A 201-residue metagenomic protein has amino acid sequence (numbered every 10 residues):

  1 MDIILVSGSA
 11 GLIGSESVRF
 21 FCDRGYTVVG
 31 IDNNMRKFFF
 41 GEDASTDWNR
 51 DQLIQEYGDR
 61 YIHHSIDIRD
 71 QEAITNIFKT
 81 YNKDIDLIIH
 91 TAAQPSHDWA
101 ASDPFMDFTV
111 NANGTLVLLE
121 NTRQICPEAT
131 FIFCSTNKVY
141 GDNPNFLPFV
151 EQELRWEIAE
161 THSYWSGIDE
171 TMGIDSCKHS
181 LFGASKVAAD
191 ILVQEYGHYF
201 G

Functional and structural regions predicted by a protein language model:
M1-G201: N-terminal Rossmann-like NAD(P)+-binding domain of SDR-like oxidoreductases, especially those catalyzing
